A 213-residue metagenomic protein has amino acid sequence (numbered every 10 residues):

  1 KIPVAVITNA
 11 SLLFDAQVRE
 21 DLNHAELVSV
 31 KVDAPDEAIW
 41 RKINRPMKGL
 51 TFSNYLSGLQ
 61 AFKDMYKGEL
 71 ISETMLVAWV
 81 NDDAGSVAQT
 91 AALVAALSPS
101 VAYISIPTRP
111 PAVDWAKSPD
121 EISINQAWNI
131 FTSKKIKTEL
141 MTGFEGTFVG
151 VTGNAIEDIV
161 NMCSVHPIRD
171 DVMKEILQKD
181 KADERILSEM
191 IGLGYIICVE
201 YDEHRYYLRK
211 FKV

Functional and structural regions predicted by a protein language model:
K1-Q126, K134: Conserved AdoMet/S-adenosylmethionine-binding subsite of the radical SAM
D82-V213: Auxiliary Fe-S-binding modules of radical SAM enzymes
